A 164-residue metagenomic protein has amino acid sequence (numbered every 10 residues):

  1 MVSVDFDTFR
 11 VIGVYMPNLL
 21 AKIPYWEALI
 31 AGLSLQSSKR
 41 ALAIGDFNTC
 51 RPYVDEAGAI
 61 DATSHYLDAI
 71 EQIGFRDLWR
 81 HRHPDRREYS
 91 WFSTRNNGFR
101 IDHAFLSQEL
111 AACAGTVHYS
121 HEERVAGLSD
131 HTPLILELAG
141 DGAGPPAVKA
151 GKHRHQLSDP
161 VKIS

Functional and structural regions predicted by a protein language model:
M1-S164: Active-site regions of metal-assisted phosphoester/phosphodiester hydrolases, unifying DNase/endonuclease modules
